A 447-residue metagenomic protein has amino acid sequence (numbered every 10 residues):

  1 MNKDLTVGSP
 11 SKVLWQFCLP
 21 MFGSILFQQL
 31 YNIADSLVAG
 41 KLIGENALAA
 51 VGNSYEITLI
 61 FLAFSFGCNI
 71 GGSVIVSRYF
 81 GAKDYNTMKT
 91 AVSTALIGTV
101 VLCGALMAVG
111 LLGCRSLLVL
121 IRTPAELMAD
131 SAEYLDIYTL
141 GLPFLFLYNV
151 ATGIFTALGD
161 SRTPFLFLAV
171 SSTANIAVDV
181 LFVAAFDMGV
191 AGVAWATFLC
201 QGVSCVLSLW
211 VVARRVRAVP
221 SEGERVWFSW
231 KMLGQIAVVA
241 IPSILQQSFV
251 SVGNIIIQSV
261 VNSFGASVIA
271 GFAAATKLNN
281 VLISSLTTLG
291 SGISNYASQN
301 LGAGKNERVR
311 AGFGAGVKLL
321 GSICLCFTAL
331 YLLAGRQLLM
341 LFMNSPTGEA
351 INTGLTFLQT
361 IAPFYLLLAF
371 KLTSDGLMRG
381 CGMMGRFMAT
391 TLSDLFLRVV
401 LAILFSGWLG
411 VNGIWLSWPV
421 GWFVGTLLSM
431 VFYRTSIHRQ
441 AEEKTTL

Functional and structural regions predicted by a protein language model:
M1-C18, V76-G141, A185-I241, A297-P363 (+1 more regions): Short alpha-helical transmembrane segments in multi-pass integral membrane proteins
L5-L42, E56-G71, I75, V100-M107 (+4 more regions): N-terminal transmembrane alpha-helices
Q16-D35, I137, Y148, S171 (+5 more regions): Transmembrane helical elements of multi-pass membrane transporters/channels
M21, I25, L37, V74 (+17 more regions): Transmembrane alpha-helix boundary and packing residues in multipass membrane permease domains and related
Q28, N32-A39, L62-N69, S73 (+17 more regions): Alpha-helical transmembrane segments and their lipid-water interface positions in multi-pass membrane proteins
L30-A49, L118-A125, L181-M188, S248-K277 (+5 more regions): Helix-terminus/linker motif at the lipid-water interface of multi-pass membrane proteins
L48-A108, L145-P164, G271-L333, L368-G382 (+1 more regions): Small-residue-rich hydrophobic transmembrane alpha-helices
N69, Y138-T156, P164-N175, V193-S208 (+4 more regions): Short runs within selected transmembrane alpha-helices of multi-pass transporters and secretion channels
